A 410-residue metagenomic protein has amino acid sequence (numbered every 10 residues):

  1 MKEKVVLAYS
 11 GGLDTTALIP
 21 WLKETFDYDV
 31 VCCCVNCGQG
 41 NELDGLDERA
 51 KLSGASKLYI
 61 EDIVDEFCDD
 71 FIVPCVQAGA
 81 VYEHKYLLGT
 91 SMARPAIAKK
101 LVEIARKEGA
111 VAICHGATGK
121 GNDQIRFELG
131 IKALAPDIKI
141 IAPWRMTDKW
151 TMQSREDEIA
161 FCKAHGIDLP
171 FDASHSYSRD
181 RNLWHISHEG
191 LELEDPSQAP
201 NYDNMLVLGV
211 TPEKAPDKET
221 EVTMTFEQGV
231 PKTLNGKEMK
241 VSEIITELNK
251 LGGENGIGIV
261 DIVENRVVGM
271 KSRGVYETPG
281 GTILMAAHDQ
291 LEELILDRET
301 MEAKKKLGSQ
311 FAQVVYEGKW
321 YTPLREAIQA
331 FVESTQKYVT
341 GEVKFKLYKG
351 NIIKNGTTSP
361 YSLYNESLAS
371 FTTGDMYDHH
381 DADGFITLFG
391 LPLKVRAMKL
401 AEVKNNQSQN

Functional and structural regions predicted by a protein language model:
K2-N410: Nucleotide-activated chemistry modules centered on ATP-dependent adenylation/adenylyltransferase
